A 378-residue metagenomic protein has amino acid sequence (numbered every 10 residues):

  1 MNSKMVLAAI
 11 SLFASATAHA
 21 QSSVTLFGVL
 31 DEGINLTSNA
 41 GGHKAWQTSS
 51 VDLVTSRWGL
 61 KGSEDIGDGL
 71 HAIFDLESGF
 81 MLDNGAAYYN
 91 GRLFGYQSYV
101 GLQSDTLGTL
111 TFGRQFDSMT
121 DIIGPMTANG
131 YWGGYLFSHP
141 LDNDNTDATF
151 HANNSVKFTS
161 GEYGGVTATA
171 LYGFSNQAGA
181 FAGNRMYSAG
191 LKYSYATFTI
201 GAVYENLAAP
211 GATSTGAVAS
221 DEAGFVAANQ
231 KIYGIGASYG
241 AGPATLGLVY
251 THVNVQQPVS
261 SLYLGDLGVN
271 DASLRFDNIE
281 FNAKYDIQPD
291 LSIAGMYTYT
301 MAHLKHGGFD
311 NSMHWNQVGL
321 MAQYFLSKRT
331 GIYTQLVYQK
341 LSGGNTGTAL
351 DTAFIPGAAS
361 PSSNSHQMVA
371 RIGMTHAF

Functional and structural regions predicted by a protein language model:
S15-T17: N-terminal signal peptide c-region/cleavage motif recognized by signal peptidases
Q21-L36, W46-S175, G183-R185, L191-G201: Outer membrane beta-barrel
S22-G28, E64, D68-A72, T106-L110 (+10 more regions): Outer-envelope beta-barrel architecture signal
G33-T37, G79-D83, D117-D121, S175-Q177 (+4 more regions): Structural signature of outer-membrane beta-barrel domains
H43-Q47, A86, D142-N143, S175-N176 (+4 more regions): Extracellular loop and loop/strand-boundary signature of outer-membrane beta-barrel proteins
G59-K61, Y99-L102, K157-T159, G190-K192 (+4 more regions): Outer-membrane beta-barrel architecture
G190-Y324, Y338: Detector for outer-membrane/organellar transmembrane beta-barrel domains, recognizing the amphipathic beta-strand
L326, S362-F378: Outer-membrane beta-barrel "beta-signal"
